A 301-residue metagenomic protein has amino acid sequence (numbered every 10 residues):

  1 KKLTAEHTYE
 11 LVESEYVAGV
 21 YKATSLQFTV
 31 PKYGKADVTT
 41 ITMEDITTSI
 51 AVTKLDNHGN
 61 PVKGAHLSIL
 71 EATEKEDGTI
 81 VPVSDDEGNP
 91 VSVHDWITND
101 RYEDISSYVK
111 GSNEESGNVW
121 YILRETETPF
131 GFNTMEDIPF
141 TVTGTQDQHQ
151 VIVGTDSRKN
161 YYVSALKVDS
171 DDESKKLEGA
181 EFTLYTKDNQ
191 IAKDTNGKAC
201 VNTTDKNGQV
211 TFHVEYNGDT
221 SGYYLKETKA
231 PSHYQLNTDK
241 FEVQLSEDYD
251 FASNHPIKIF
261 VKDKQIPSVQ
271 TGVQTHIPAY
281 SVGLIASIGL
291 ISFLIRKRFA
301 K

Functional and structural regions predicted by a protein language model:
K1-K301: Solvent-exposed loop/turn and edge beta-strand elements of beta-rich ligand-binding domains
